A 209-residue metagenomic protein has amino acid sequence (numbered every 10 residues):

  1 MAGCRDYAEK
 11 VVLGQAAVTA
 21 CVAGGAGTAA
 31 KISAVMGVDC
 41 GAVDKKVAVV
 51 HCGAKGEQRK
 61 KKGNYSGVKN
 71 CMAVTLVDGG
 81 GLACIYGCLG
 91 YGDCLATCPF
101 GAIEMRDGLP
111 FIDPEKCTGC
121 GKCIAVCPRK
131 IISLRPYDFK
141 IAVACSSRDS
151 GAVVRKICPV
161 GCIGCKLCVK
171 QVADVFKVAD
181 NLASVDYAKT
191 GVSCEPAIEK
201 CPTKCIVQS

Functional and structural regions predicted by a protein language model:
M1-Q171, K177, T190, E195-Q208: Ferredoxin-type iron-sulfur electron-transfer modules and their immediate structural context
D180-L182: Short helix/strand-capping connector loops at secondary-structure junctions
S184-Y187: A conserved acidic, glycine/proline-rich C-terminal tail/linker
